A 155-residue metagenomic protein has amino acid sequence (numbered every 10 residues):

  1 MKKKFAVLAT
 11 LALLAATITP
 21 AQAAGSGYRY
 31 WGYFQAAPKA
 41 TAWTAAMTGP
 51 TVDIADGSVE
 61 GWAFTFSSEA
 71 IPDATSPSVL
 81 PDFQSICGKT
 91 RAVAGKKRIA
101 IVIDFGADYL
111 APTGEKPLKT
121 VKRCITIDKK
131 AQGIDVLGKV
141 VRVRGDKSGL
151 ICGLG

Functional and structural regions predicted by a protein language model:
K2-G155: Ubiquitin-like/PB1-type beta-grasp interaction modules and other compact soluble beta-rich domains
